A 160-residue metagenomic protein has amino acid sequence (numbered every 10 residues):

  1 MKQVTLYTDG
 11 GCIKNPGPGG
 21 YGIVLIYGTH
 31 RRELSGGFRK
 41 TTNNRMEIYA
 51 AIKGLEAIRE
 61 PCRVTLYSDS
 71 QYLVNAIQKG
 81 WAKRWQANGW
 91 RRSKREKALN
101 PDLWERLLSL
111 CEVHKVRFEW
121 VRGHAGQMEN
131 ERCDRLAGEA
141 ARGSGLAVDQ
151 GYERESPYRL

Functional and structural regions predicted by a protein language model:
M1-R45, Y49, K53-C62, I77 (+3 more regions): RNase H-like nuclease fold core
T5, G11-P18, I52-R132, L136 (+1 more regions): RNase H catalytic domain
